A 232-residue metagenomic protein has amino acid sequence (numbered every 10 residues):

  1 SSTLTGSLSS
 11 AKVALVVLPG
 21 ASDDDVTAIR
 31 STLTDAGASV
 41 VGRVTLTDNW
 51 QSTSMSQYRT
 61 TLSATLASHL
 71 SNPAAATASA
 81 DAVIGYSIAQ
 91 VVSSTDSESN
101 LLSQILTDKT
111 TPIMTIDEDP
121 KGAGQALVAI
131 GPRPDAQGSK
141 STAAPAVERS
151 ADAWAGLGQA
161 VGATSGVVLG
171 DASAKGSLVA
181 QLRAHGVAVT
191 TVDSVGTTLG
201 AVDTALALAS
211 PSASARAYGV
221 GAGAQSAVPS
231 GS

Functional and structural regions predicted by a protein language model:
S1-D25: Extracytoplasmic low-complexity, Pro/Thr/Ser/Ala/Gly-rich segments that lie immediately after a secretion/anchoring
K12-V17, G42-R43, A126-A129: Soluble periplasmic/extracytoplasmic beta-strand elements of cell-envelope proteins
V17-A21, T34-D48: Cytosolic/nucleoplasmic, non-transmembrane interface domains of endomembrane and organelle-membrane proteins
D24, A28, V83, L101 (+1 more regions): Extracytoplasmic/secreted proteins, especially bacterial periplasmic and envelope-associated proteins
I29-D35, R183-H185: Short, solvent-exposed amphipathic alpha-helical segments in soluble enzyme and RNA/protein-processing domains
L46-Q51, D171-K175: Short beta-alpha junction loops
T47-T142: A substrate-binding/cap region within the structured catalytic cores of diverse enzymes
G124-S232: Extracytoplasmic/luminal low-complexity segments enriched in Pro/Gly and acidic/polar residues that act as flexible
